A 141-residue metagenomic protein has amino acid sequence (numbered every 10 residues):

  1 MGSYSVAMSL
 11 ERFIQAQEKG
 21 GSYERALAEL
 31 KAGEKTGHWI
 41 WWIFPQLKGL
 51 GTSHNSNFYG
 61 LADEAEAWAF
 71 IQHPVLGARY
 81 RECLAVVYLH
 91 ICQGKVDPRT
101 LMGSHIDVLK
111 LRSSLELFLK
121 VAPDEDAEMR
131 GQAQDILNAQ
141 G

Functional and structural regions predicted by a protein language model:
G2-G21: Extreme N-terminal tail/first-helix region
Q17-K31: A long, hydrophobic alpha-helical segment
L27-G33, D97-M102: Short helix-to-loop capping/linker segments positioned immediately adjacent to catalytic or ligand/cofactor-binding
E29-L61: Hydrophobic/aromatic-rich, well-ordered segments within soluble, folded domains that form packed cores
Q46-L47, V87, F118-A122: Generic structural signal for hydrophobic core residues of well-folded globular domains
L50-H54, Y59-A78: Chitinase-like catalytic core of GlcNAc-active glycosidases
A69-L117: Mid-chain, well-packed structural core segment of small domains
V121-G141: Charged phosphate-binding loop/patch that engages nucleotide di/tri-phosphates or the phosphate backbone of nucleic
